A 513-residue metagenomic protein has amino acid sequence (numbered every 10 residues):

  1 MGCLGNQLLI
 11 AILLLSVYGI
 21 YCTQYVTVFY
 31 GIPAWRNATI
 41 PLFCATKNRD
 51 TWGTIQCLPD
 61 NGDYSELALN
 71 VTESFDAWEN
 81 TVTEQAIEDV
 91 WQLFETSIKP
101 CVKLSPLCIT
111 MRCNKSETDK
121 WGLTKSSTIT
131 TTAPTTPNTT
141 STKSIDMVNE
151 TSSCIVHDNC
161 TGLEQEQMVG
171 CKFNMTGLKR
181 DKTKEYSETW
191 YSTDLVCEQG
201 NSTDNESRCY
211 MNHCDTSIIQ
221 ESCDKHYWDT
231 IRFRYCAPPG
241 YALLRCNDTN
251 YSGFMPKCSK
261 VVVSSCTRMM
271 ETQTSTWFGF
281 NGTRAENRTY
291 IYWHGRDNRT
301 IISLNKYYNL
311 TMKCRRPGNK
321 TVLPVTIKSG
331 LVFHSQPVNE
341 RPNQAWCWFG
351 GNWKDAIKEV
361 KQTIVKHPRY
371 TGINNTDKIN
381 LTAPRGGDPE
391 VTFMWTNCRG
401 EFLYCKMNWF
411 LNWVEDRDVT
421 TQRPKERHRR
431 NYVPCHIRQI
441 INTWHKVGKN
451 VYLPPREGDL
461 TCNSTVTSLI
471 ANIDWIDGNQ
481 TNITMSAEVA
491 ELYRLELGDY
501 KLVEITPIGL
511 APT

Functional and structural regions predicted by a protein language model:
M1-T513: Extracellular/lumenal regions of secretory-pathway proteins
